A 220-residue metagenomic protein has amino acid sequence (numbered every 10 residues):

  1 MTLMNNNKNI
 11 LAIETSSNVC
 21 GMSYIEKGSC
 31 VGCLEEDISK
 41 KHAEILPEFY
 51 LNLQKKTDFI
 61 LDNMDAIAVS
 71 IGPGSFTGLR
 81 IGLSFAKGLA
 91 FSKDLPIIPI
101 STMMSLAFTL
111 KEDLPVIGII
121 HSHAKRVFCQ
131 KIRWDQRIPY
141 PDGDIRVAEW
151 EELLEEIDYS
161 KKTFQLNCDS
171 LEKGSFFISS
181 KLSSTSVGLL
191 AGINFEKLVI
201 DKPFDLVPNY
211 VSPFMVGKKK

Functional and structural regions predicted by a protein language model:
M1-S29, K41, I98-K220: Oxyanion-binding and handling regions
N18, S39-K41, A68, G72: Short active-site-proximal "capping" loops at secondary-structure junctions
D37-I45, F76, R80, S84 (+1 more regions): Residues at secondary-structure transition points
H42-T57, M103: Short, well-ordered amphipathic alpha-helical segments that serve as non-catalytic structural scaffolds within diverse
Y50-A66, I157-K161: Phosphate/pyrophosphate-binding loops at sites that engage ATP/ADP/AMP, CoA/4′-phosphopantetheine, polyphosphate
K55, K87, F91, F108-T109 (+1 more regions): Short, well-ordered alpha-helices that flank and scaffold nucleotide-derived cofactor binding pockets
A66-I97, T102: DPxDG-like acidic metal-binding loop motif
